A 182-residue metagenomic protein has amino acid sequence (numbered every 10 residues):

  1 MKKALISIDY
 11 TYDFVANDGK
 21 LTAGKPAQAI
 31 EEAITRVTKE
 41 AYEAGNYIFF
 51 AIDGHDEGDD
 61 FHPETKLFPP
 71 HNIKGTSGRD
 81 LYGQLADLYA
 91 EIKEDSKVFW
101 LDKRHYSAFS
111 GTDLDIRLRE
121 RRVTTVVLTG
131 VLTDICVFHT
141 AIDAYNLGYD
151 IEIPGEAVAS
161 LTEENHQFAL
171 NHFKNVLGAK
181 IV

Functional and structural regions predicted by a protein language model:
M1-A4, R36-A44, F68-V182: Active-site-adjacent betaalpha module
L5-Y10: N-terminal nucleotide-binding beta1-loop-alpha1 segment
T11-N17: Short acidic, Gly/Ser-rich segments with clustered Asp/Glu that frequently serve as metal-coordination loops in enzyme
D13, E57, S160: Active-site loop signature of alpha/beta-hydrolase-fold enzymes
G19-A27, K66-N72: Short glycine-enriched, charge-decorated loop/helix-capping segments at active-site entrances that position
T22-K39: …and closely analogous acidic/polar surface helices at protein-protein or active-site interfaces in A-domain-like
N46-D53: Short beta-strand segments at enzyme active-site cores
D53-P69: Early exported N-terminus immediately downstream of N-terminal targeting peptides
